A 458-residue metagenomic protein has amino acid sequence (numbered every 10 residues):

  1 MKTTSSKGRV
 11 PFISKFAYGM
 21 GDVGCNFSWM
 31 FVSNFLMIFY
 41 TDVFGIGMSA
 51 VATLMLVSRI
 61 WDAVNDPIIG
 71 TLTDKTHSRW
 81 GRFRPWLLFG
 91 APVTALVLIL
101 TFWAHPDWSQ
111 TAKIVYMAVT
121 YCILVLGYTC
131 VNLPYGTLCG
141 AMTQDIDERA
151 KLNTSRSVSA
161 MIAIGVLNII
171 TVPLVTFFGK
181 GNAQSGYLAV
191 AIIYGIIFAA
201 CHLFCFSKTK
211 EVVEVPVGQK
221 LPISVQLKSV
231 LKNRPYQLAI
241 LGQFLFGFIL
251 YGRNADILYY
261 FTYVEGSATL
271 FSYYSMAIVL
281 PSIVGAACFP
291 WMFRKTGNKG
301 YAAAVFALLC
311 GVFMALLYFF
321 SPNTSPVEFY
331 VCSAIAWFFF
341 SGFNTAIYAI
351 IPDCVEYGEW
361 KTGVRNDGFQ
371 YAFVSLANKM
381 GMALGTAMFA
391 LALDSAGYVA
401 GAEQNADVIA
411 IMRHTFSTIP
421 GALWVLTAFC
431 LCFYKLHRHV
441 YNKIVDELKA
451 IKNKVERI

Functional and structural regions predicted by a protein language model:
K2-I458: Membrane-embedded alpha-helical bundles of multi-pass transporters/translocases, especially carrier/permease families
